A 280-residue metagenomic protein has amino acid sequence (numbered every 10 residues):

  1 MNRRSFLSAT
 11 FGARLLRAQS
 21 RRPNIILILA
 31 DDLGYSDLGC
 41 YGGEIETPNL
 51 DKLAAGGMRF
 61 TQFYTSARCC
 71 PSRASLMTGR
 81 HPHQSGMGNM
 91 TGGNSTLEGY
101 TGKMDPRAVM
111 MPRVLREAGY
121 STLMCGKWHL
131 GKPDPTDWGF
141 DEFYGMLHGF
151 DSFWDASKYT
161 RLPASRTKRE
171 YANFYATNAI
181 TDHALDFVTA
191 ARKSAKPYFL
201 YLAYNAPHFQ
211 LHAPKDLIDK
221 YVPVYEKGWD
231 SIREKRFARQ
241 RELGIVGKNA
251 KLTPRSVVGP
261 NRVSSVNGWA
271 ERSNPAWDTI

Functional and structural regions predicted by a protein language model:
N2-I280: Formylglycine-dependent sulfatase
